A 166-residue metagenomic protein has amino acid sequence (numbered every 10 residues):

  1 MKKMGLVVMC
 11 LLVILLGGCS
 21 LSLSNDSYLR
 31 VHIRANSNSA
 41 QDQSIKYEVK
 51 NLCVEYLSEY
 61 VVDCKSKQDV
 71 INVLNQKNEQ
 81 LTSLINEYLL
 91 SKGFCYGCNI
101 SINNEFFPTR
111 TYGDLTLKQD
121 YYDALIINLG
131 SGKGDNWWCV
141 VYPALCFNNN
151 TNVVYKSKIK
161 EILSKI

Functional and structural regions predicted by a protein language model:
G5-L21: Hydrophobic membrane-insertion alpha-helices, especially the h-region of bacterial N-terminal signal peptides
G18-R30: Signal peptide cleavage region of secreted peptide precursors
S27-N75: Early exported N-terminus immediately downstream of N-terminal targeting peptides
R34-N38, N103-E105, G130-G132, Y142-L145: Solvent-exposed coil/turn segments that connect beta secondary-structure elements in extracytoplasmic/periplasmic
K50, V54-V62, E79, S83-N86 (+3 more regions): Sec-exported extracytoplasmic/periplasmic mature domains
D69-P108: Amphipathic, coiled-coil-like alpha-helical scaffolding segments used for oligomerization/assembly
T111-Y112: N-terminal post-signal-peptidase region of extra-cytosolic proteins
L115-I166: Soluble extracytoplasmic domains of inner/organellar membrane proteins
